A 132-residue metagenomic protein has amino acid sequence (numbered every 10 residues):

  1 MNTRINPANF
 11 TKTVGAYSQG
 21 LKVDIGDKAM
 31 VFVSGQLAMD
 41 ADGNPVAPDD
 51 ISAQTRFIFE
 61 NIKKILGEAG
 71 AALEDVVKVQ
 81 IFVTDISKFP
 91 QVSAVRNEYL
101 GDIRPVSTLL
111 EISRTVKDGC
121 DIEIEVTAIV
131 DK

Functional and structural regions predicted by a protein language model:
M1-E60, K64-V77, T84-K132: N-terminal presequence-like segments and the immediate start of the first folded domain
